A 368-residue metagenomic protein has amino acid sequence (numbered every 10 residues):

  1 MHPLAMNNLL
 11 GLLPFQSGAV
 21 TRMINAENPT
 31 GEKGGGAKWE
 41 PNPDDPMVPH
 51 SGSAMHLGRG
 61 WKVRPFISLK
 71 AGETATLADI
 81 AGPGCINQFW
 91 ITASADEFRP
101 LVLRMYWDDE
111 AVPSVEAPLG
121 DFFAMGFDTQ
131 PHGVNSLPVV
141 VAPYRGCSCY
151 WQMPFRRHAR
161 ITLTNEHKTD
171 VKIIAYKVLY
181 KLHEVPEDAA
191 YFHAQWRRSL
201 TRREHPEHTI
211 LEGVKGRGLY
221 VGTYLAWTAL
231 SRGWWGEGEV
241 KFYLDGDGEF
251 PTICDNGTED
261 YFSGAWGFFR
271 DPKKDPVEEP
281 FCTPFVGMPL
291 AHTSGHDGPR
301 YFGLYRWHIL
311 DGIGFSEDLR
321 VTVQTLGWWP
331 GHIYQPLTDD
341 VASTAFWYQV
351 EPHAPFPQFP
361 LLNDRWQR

Functional and structural regions predicted by a protein language model:
M1-R368: Beta-strand-centric surfaces of beta-sandwich/beta-rich domains
